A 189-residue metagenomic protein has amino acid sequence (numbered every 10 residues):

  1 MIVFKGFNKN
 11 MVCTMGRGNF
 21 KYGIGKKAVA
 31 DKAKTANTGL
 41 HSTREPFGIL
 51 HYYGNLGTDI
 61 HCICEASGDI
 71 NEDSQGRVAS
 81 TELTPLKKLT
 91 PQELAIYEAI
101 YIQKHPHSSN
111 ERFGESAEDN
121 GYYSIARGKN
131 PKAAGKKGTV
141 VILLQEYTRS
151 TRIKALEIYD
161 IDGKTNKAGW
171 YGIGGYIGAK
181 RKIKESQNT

Functional and structural regions predicted by a protein language model:
M1-T189: Short, glycine-biased loop/turn motifs at secondary-structure junctions and in low-complexity Ser/Thr/Pro-rich termini
